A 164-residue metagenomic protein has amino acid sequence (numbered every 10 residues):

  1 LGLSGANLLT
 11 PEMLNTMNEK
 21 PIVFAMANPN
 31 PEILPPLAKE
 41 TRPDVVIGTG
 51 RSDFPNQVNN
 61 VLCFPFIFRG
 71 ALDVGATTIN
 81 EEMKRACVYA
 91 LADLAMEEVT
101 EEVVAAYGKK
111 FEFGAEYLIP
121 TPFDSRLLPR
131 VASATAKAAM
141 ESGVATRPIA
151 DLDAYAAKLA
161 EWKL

Functional and structural regions predicted by a protein language model:
L1-A27, E32: Rossmann-like NAD(P)-binding element
L1-G2, C87, D124, L164: Proteins with a high burden of low-complexity, intrinsically disordered sequence enriched in S/T/G/P/A and R, requiring
A25-I149: Adenosine-phosphate binding glycine-rich loop
L152-L164: Long, charged amphipathic helices and adjacent flexible linkers at domain junctions
